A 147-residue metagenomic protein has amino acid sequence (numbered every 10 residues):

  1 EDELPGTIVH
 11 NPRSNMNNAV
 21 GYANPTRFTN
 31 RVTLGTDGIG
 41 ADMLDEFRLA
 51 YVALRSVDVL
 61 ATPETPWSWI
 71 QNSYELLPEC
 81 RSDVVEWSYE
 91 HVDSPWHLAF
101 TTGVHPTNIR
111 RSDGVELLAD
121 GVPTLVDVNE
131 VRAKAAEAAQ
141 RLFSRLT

Functional and structural regions predicted by a protein language model:
E1-H91, A99-T102: Active-site-adjacent C-terminal substructures of enzyme catalytic domains
P66-T147: Active-site microenvironment of metallo-dependent hydrolases
